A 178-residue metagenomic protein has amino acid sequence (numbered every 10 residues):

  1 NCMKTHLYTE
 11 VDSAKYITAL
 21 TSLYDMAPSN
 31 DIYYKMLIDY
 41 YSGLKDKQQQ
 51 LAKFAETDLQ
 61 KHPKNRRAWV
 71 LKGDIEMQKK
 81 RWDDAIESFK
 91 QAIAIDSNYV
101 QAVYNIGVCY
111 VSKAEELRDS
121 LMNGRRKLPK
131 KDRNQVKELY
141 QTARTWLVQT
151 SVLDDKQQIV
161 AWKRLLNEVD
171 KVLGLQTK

Functional and structural regions predicted by a protein language model:
N1-C2, M36, L71, N105 (+1 more regions): Canonical tetratricopeptide repeat
L23, T57-D58, Q91-A92, T150: Canonical positions in the second alpha-helix
M26, K61, I95, L153-D154: Structural marker of alpha-solenoid helical repeat scaffolds
N30, N65, Y99, K156-I159: Residue-level recognition of tetratricopeptide repeat
Y33, A68, A102, I159-W162: TPR alpha-solenoid repeat register
S112-Q149: Short coil/linker segments at helix-helix boundaries
